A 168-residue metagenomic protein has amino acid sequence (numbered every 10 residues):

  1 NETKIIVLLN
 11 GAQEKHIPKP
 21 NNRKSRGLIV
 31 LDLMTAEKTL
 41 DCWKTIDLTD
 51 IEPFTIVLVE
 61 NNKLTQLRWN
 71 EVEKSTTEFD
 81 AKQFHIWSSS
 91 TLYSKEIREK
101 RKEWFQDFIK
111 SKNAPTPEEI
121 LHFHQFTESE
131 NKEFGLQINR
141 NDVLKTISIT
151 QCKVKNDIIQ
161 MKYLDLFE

Functional and structural regions predicted by a protein language model:
N1-E168: N-terminal nucleophile
